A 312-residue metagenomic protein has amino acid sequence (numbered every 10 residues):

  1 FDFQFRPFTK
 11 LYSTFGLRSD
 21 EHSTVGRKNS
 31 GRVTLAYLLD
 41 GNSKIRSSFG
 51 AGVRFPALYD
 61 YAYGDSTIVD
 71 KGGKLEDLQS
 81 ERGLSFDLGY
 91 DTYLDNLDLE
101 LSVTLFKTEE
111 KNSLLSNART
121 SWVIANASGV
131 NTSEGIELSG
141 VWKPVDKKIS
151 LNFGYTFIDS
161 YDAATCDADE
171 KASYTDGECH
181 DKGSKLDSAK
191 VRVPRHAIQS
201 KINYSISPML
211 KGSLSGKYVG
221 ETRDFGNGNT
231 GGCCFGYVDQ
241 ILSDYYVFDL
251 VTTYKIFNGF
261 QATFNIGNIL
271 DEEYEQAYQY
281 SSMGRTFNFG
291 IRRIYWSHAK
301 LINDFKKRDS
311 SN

Functional and structural regions predicted by a protein language model:
F1-H22, G26-R32, A36, D146 (+2 more regions): Surface-exposed extracellular loop regions of Gram-negative outer-membrane beta-barrel proteins
F3-F5, S19, R27, Y37-L38 (+8 more regions): Residue-level signature of outer-membrane beta-barrel architecture
R6-K10, D98-E109, A127-G228, Q261 (+2 more regions): Gram-negative outer-membrane beta-barrel transporters
F15-S19, S47-A51, D60, Y90 (+6 more regions): Transmembrane beta-barrel strands of outer-membrane/channel proteins
S19-G31, F49-V53, S80-F86, L105-K111 (+7 more regions): Transmembrane beta-barrel architecture of outer-membrane proteins
L38, N42-K44, A51-E110, N117-P144 (+2 more regions): Outer-membrane beta-barrel signature, preferentially recognizing the C-terminal barrel domain of Gram-negative
S47, W142, L186-N312: Conserved C-terminal beta-signal and adjacent last beta-strands/turns of outer-membrane beta-barrel proteins
Y59-L75, L115-I124, D162-D187, R223-Q240 (+1 more regions): Solvent-exposed loop segments that connect transmembrane elements
